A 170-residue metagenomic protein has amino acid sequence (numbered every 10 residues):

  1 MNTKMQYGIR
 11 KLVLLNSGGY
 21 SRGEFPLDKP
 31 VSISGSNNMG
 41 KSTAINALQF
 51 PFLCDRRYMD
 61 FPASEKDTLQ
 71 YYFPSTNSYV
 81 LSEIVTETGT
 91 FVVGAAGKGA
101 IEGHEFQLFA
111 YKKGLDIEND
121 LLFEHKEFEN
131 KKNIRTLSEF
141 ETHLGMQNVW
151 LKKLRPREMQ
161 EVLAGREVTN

Functional and structural regions predicted by a protein language model:
M1-E161, V168: Extreme N-terminal "head/tail" segments of very large remodeling/mechanoenzyme assemblies
